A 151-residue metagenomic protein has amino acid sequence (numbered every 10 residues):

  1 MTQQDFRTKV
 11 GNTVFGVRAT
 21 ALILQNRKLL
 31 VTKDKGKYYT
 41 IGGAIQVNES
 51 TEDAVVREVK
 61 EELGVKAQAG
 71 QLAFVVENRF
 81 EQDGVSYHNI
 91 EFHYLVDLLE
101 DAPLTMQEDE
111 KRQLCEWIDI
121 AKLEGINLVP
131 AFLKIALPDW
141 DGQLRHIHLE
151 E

Functional and structural regions predicted by a protein language model:
M1-T20: Acidic, metal-coordinating catalytic segment for phosphate/diphosphate chemistry, firing primarily on the Nudix
D5, D139-E151: Acidic/histidine-enriched, glycine/proline-rich intrinsically disordered or flexible terminal extensions
G11-F15, G84-I90, Q107-R112: A generic structural micro-feature
G16, L24, T40, A67 (+1 more regions): Short connector loops at helix/strand junctions that flank enzyme active sites, especially segments positioning acidic
Q25-E61: Conserved Nudix-box catalytic region and its N-terminal flanking loop in Nudix hydrolases and closely related
K66-V75: A short coil-to-beta-strand element that immediately follows conserved catalytic motifs
F80-L104: Active-site-adjacent beta-strand/loop module that shapes the phosphate/pyrophosphate-binding cleft
M106-D139: NUDIX/MutT-family hydrolases
